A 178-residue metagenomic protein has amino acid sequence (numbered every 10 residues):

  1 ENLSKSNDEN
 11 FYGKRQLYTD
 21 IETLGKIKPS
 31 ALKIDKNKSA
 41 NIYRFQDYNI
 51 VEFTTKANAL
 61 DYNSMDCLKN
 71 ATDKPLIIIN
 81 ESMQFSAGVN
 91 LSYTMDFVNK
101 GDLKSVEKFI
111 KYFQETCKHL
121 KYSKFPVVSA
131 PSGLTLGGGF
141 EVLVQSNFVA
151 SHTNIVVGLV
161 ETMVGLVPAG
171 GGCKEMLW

Functional and structural regions predicted by a protein language model:
E1-F11, N80-Q84, V128-F140, N147-F148: A glycine-rich phosphate-binding loop feature that marks nucleotide/adenosyl-phosphate handling sites
E1-Q46: NAD(P)-dependent Rossmann-like dehydrogenase/reductase catalytic/cofactor-binding core
S6, Y62-N63, G88, T94-F97 (+3 more regions): Surface-exposed loop/turn and secondary-structure junction residues enriched for glycine/proline
Q46-E52, Y62-K104, K111-A130, H152-V156: A structural preference for short, pocket-lining loop segments at secondary-structure junctions
T55: Rossmann-like NAD(P)-binding element
V106, Q114, K118-W178: Conserved catalytic cores of soluble enzyme domains, especially glycine-rich substrate-binding beta-alpha loops
